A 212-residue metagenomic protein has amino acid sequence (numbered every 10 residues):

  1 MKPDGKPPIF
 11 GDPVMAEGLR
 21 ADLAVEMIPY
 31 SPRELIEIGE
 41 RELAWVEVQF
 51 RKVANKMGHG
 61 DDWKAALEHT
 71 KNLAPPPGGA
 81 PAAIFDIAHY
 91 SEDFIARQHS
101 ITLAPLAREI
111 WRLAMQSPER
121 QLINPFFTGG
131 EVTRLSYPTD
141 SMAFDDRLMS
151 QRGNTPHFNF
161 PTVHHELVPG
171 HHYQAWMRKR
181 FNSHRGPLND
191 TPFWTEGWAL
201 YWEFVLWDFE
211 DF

Functional and structural regions predicted by a protein language model:
M1-F212: N-terminal maturation segment of proteins
